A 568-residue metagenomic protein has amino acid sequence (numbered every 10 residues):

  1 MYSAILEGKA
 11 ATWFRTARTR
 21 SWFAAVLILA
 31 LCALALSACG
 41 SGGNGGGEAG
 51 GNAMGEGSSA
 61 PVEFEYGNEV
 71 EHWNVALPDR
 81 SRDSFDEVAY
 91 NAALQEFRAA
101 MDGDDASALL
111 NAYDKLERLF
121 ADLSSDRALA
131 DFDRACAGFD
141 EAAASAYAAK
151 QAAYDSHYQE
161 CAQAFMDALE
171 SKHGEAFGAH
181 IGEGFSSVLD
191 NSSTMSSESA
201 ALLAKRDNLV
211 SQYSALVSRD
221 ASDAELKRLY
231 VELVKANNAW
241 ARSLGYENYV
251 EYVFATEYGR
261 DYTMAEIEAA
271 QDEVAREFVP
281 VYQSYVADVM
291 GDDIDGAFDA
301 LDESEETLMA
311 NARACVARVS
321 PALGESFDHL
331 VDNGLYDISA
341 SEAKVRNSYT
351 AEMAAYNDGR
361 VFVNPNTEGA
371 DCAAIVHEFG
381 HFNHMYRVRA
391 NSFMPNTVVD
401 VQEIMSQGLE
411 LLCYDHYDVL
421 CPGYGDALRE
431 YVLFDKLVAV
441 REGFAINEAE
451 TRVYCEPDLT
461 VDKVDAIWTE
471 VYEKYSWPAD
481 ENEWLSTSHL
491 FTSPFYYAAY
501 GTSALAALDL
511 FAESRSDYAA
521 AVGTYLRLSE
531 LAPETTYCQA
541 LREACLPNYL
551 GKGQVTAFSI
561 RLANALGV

Functional and structural regions predicted by a protein language model:
A35-A38: C-terminal motif of bacterial Sec signal peptides marking the signal peptidase cleavage site
G40-A49: Bacterial lipoprotein signal-peptidase II cleavage site
G57-E303: A well-structured
D133-R134, I375, G443, N447 (+1 more regions): C-terminal, non-catalytic "cap/extension" segments appended to globular domains
Q271, E277, V388, V398-F434 (+2 more regions): Post-HExxH zinc-binding segment in Zn-dependent metallohydrolases
L335-D358, S493: Catalytic zinc-binding patch centered on the HExxH motif and its immediate surroundings that defines zinc-dependent
Y356, R360-I375: Short pre-active-site segment immediately N-terminal to the catalytic Zn-binding motif
G380-F393: Catalytic Zn2+-binding segment of zinc metalloproteases
